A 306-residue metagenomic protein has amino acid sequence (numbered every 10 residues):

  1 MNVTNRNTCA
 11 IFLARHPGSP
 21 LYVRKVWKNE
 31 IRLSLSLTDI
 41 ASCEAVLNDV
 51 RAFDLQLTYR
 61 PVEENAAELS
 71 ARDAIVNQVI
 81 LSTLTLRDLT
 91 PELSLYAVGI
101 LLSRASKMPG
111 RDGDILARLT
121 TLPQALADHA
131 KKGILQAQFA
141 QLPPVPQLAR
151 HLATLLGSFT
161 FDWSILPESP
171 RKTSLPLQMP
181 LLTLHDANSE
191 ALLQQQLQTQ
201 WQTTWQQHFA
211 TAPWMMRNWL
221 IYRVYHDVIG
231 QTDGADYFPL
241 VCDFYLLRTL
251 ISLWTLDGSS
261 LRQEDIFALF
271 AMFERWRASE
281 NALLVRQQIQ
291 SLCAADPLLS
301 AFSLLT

Functional and structural regions predicted by a protein language model:
N7, I11-T121: Domain-exit/linker segments immediately C-terminal to small folded modules
S94-T306: Hydrophobic, aromatic-lined core segments that form the binding pocket/scaffold for planar heteroaromatic ligands
